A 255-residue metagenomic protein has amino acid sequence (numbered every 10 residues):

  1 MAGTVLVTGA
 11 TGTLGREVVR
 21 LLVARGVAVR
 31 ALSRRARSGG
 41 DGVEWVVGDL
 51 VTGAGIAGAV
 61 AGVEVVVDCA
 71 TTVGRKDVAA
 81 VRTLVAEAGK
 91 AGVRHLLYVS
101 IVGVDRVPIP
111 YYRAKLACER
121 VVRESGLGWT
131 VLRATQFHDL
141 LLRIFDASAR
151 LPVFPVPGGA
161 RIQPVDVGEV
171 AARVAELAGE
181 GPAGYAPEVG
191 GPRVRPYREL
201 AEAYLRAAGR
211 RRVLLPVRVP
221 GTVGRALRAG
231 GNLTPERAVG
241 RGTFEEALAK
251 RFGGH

Functional and structural regions predicted by a protein language model:
A2-T4, T13, G168-H255: Mid/C-terminal beta-alpha module of Rossmann-like enzyme folds, strongest in SDR-family dehydrogenases/epimerases
A2-V27, S33: N-terminal Rossmann NAD(P)H-binding glycine-rich loop of SDR-like oxidoreductase domains
T8, G74, V78, P108-L116 (+3 more regions): Short-chain dehydrogenase/reductase
T8, L32, C69-A70, L96-I101 (+1 more regions): SDR active-site strand-loop-helix element
A31-R37, D49-V51: N-terminal Rossmann-fold cofactor-binding loop
E44-V46, L50-L96, R113-E124: NAD(P)-cofactor binding segment of oxidoreductase domains
S100, A117-L140: Conserved beta-loop-beta element that borders a ligand/cofactor-binding pocket
T130, R143-V165, E169: A conserved pocket-lining segment of Rossmann-fold NAD(P)-dependent short-chain dehydrogenase/reductase
